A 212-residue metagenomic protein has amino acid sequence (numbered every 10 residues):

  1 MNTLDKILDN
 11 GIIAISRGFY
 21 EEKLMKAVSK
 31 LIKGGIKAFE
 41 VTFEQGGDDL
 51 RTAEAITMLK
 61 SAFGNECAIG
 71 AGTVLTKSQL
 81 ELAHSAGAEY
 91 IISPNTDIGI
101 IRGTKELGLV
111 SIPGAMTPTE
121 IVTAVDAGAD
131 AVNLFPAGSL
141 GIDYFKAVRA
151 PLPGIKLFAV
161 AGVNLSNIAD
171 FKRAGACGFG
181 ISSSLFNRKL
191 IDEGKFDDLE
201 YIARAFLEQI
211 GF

Functional and structural regions predicted by a protein language model:
N2-T3, Y20-K23, F43-S61, K77-E81 (+4 more regions): Active-site-adjacent beta->alpha loops and helix N-cap segments on the catalytic face of soluble alpha/beta enzymes
I7-K23, C67-G72, L109-G114, I155-F158 (+1 more regions): Active-site mouth loops of central-metabolism enzymes
A14, L31, A83, A124 (+3 more regions): Conserved, mostly hydrophobic/aromatic
S29-F39: Catalytic domains of carbohydrate-active enzymes, especially glycoside hydrolases
G34, A86, L107, A127 (+1 more regions): Structural motif
G34, S61-C67, L152-G154: Short helix-capping segments at alpha-helix termini
K37, E89, D130, C177: Short acidic/polar active-site loop segments enriched in Thr and Asp
